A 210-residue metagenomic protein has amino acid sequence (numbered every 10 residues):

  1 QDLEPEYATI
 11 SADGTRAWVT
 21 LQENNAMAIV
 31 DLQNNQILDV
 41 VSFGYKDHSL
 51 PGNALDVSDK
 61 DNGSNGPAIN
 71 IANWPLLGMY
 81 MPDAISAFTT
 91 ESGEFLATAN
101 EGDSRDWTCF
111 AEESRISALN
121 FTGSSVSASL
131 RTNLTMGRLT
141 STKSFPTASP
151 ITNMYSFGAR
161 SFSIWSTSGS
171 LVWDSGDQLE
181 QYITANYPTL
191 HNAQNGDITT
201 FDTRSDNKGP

Functional and structural regions predicted by a protein language model:
Q1-P210: Beta-sheet-rich non-transmembrane sensory/scaffold domains
